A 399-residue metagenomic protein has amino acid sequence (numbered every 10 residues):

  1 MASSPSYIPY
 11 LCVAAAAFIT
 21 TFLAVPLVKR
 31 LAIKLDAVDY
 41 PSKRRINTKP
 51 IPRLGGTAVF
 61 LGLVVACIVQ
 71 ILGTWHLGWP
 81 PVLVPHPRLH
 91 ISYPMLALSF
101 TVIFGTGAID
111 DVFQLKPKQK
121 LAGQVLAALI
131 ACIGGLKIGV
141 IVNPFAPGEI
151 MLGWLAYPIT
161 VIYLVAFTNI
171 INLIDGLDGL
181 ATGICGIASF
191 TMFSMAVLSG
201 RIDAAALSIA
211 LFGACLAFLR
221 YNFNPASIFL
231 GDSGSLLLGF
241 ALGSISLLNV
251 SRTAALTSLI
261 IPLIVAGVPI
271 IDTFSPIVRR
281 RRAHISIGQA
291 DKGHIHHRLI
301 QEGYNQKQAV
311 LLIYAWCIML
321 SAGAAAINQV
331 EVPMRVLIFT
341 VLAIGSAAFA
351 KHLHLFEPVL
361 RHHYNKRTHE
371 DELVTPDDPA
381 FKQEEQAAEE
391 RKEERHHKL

Functional and structural regions predicted by a protein language model:
A2-I271: "…together with the soluble PPM/PP2C metallo-phosphatase catalytic core" -> "…together with the soluble PPM/PP2C
I19, A266-F274, A322, A348 (+1 more regions): Hydrophobic transmembrane alpha-helical segments of multi-pass transport and channel proteins
L27-P52, S275-K307: Cytosolic, membrane-interface loops and tails of multi-pass inner-membrane proteins
L27-R30, F349-Y364: Membrane-interface capping segments at transmembrane-helix boundaries
Q301-M319, I327-N328: Alpha-helical transmembrane segments of integral membrane proteins, especially multi-pass inner/plasma-membrane
Q306, V359-L399: Long, low-complexity, intrinsically disordered cytosolic termini of multi-pass membrane proteins
A322-T340: Extracellular/periplasmic helix-loop-helix junctions in multi-pass membrane proteins
T340-F349: Alpha-helical membrane-embedded segments
